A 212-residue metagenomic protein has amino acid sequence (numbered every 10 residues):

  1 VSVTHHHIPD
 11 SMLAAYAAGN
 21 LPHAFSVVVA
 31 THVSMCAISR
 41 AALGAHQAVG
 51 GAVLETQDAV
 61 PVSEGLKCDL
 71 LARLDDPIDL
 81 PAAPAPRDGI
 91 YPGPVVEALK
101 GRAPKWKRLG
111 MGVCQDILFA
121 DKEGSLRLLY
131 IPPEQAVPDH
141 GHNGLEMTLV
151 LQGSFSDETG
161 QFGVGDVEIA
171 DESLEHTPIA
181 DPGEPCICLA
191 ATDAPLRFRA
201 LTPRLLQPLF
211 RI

Functional and structural regions predicted by a protein language model:
V1-I8: Post-cleavage N-terminal segment of exported redox proteins
S2, A14-A15, H23, T31-G89: Short alpha-helical interface segments
L74-D121: A short, N-terminal "cap"/entry segment at the start of jelly-roll beta-barrel domains of the cupin/DSBH fold
M111-Q115, F119-H142, D171-E175: Conserved short histidine dyad/triad with adjacent acidic residue
P132-Q135, G141-D157, V164: Glycine- and acidic-residue-biased ligand/ion/polar-headgroup-sensing regions
D157-A180: Short acidic-glycine-tyrosine-enriched beta hairpin
L174-F198: Ligand-binding loop in jelly-roll beta-barrel domains
A190-I212: Amphipathic alpha-helical interface segments
